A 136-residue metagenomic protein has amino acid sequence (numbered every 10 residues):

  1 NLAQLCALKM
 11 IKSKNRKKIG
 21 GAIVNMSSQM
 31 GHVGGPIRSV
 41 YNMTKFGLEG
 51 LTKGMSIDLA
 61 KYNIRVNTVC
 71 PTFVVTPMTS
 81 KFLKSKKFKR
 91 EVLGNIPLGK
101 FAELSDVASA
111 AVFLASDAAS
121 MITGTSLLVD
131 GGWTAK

Functional and structural regions predicted by a protein language model:
N1, L5-G20: A short helix-coil junction within the Rossmann-fold of NAD(P)-dependent oxidoreductases
A3, T44, T52: Active-site helix of classical SDR
L8, I57-K61, S120: Alpha-helical segment proximal to the catalytic Tyr-Lys
S28: Residue(s) in the substrate-gating loop at a strand-loop-helix junction that position the organic substrate next
V33-N42, G54, M78: Active-site loop-to-helix junction immediately N-terminal to the catalytic Tyr of the SDR YXXXK motif in Rossmann-fold
V33-S39, Y62, G99, D117: Active-site loop immediately N-terminal to the catalytic Tyr-X3-Lys motif of short-chain dehydrogenase/reductase
E49, P71-K81: Short, flexible catalytic-loop segment of classical short-chain dehydrogenase/reductase
I64, K100-V129, T134: C-terminal substrate-recognition "lid" of short-chain dehydrogenase/reductases
